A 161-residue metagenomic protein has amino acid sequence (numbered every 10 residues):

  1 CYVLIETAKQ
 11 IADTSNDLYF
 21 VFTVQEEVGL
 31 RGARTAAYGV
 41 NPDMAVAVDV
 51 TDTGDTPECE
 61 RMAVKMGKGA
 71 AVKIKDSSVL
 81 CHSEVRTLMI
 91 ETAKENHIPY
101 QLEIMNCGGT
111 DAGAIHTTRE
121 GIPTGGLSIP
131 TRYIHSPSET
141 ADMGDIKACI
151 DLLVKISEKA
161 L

Functional and structural regions predicted by a protein language model:
C1-V28, L152-I156: Alpha-helical metal-binding/catalytic segments enriched in His/Glu/Asp
E6-A12, Y38-V40, H116-G121: Alpha-helix C-terminal capping segments
A8, A33-R34, A112: Generic hydrophobic/aromatic pocket-lining and core-packing "Φ" positions
D13-Y19, V24, N96-M105, A160-L161: Flexible, glycine/charged-enriched surface loops at secondary-structure junctions
V21, M44-V46, G125-L127: Hydrophobic/aromatic beta-strand patches that form the interior of the parallel beta-sheet core in alpha/beta enzyme
F22-G29, V50-D52, T131-Y133: Acidic, glycine-rich active-site loops and adjacent beta-strand->loop/helix elements that engage anionic groups
R31-P99: Metal-dependent peptidase/peptidase-like ectodomains
A71-I150: Active-site-adjacent substrate-binding region of metalloamidase/peptidase-like peptide-processing proteins
